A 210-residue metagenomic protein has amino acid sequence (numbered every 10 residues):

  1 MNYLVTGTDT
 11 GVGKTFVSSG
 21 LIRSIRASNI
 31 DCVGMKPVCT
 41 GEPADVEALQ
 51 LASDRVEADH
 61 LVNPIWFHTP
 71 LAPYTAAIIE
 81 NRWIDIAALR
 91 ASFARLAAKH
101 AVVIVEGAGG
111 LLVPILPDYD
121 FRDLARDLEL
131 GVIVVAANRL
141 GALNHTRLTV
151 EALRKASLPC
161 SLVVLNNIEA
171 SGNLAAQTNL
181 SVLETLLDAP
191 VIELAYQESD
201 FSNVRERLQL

Functional and structural regions predicted by a protein language model:
M1-L4, D31: Extreme N-terminal starter segment of soluble prokaryotic enzymes
L4-S18: Glycine-rich phosphate-binding P-loop
V5, G34, D59-N63, V103-G107 (+2 more regions): General beta-strand structural signal in soluble alpha/beta enzymes
G11, T40, A108-D188, I192-E193: Conserved catalytic-core segment of NTP-binding enzymes
F16-W83, A87, S92-R95: N-terminal phosphate/diphosphate-binding loop that engages ATP/GTP or pyrophosphate donors across diverse enzyme folds
L89, F93-L116: Switch II (G3) loop of P-loop NTPases
E193-L210: Short, basic/aromatic-enriched C-terminal tail that caps enzymatic domains
